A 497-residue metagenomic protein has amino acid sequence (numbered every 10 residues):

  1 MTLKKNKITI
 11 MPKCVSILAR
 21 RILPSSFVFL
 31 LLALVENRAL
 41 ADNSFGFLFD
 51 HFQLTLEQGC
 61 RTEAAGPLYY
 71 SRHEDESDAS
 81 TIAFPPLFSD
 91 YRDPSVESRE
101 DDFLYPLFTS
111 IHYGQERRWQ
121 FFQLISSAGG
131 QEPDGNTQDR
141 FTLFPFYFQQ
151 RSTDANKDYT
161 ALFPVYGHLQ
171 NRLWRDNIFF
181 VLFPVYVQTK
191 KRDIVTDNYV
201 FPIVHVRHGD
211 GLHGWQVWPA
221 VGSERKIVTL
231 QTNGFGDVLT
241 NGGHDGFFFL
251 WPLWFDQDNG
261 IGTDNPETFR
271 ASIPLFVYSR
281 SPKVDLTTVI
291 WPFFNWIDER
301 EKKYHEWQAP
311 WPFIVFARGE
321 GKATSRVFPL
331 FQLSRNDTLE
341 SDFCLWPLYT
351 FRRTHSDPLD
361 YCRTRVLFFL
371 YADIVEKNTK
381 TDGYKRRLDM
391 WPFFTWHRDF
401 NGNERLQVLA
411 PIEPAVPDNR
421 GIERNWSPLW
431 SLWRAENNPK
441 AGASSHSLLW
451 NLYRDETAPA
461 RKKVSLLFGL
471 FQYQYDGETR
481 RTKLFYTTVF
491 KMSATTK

Functional and structural regions predicted by a protein language model:
M1-R20: N-terminal secretory signal peptides that target proteins for export/translocation
I8, P24-S25, S356, N438: General helical structural elements
T9, S16-I17, V28-L30, F248 (+2 more regions): Compositionally biased, low-structure terminal segments
I17-L18, V35, A323: Short alpha-helical segments used as structural interaction elements across diverse proteins
R20-R21, R38: Basic polycationic patches enriched in arginine
P24-L34: Bacterial N-terminal signal peptides
L40-K497: Outer-membrane beta-barrel proteins and related beta-barrel translocases across Gram-negative bacteria
